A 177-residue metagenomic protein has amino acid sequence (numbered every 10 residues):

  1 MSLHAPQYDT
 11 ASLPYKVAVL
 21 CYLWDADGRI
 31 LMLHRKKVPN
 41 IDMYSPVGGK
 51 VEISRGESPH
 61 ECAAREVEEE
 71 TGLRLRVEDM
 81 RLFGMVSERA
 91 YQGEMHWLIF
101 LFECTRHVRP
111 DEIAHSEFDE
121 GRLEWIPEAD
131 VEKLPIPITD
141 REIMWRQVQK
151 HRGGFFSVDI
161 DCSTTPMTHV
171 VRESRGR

Functional and structural regions predicted by a protein language model:
L3-L31, E52: Conserved N-terminal beta-strand and adjoining loop/helix that marks the start of the Nudix/MutT-like hydrolase domain
P14-K16, D25, P39, E94-H96 (+1 more regions): A generic fold-level signal
V17-V19, G28, W97-F100, G121 (+1 more regions): Change "...and in nucleic-acid phosphodiester-cleaving endonucleases..." to "...and in nucleic-acid processing enzymes
R29-E68, D161-R177: Conserved Nudix-box catalytic region and its N-terminal flanking loop in Nudix hydrolases and closely related
V51-V77, V86-E142, R172-R177: Unchanged
G153-C162: Low-complexity, intrinsically disordered Gly/Pro/Thr-rich segments
